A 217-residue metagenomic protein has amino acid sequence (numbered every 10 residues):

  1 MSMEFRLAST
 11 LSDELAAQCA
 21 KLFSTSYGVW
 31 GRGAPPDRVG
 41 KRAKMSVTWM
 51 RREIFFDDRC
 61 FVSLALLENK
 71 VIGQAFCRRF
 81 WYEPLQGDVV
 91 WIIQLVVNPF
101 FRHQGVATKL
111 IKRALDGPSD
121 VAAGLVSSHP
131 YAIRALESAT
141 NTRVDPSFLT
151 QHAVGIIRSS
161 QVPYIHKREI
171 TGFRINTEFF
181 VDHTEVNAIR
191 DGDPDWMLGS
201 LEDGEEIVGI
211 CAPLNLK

Functional and structural regions predicted by a protein language model:
M1-G33, D116-K217: Terminal substrate-recognition subdomain of acyl/acetyltransferases
S9, A16-F101: A conserved beta-strand-loop-helix scaffold within acyl/acetyltransferase catalytic domains
K41-K44, G105, E185-I189: A short linear-motif detector with a strong N-terminal bias
V89, T108-R113, V121, R134: WD40 beta-propeller repeat blades
V97, H103-D116: Conserved acetyl-CoA-binding loop-helix of GNAT-fold acetyltransferases
